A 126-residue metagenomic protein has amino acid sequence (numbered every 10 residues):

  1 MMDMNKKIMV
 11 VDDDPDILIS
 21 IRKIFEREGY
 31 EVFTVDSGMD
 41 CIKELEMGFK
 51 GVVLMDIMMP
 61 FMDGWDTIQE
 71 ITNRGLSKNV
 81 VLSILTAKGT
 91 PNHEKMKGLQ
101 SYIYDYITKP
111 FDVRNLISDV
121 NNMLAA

Functional and structural regions predicted by a protein language model:
I19-R27: Charged docking surfaces used in two-component/phosphorelay signaling
T34-K43, G64: Helix N-cap/capping motif at the beta->alpha junctions
K43, W65-K78: Short amphipathic alpha-helix used as the core "switch/output" element in two-component signaling
F49-L54: Active-site beta3 strand of CheY-like receiver
D56, T86: Active-site residues of response regulator receiver
M59: Receiver (REC) domain active-site loop signature in two-component systems and cognate sites in sensor histidine kinases
D66, G89-Y106, R114, S118: Alpha4 helix (beta4-alpha4-beta5 surface) of REC/receiver domains from two-component response regulators
L116-A126: Receiver (REC) domain switch/output surface
